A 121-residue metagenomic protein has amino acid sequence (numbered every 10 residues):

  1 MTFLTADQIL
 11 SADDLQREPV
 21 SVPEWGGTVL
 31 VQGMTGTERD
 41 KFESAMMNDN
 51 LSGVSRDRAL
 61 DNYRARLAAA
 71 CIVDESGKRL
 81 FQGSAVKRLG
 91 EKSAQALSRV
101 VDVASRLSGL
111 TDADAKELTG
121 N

Functional and structural regions predicted by a protein language model:
M1-Q16: Extended acidic low-complexity intrinsically disordered regions
Q16-E24: Short acidic-hydrophobic surface loop/beta-edge motif
E24-N121: Short, surface-exposed, charged amphipathic helix/loop patches that serve as local interaction elements
